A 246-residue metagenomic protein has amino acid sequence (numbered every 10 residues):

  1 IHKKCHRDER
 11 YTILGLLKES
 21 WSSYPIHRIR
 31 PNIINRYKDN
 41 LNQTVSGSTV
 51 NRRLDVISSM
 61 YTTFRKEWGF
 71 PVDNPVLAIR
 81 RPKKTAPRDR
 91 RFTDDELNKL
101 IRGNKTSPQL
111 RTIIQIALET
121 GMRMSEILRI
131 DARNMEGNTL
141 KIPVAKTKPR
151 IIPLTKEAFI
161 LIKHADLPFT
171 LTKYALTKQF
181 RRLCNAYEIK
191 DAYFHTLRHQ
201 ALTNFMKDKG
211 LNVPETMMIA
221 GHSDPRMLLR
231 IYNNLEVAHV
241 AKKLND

Functional and structural regions predicted by a protein language model:
I1-T63, E67-W68, A86, P108 (+2 more regions): N-terminal core-binding DNA-recognition domain of tyrosine site-specific recombinases/integrases
P31, R81, D94, R102 (+4 more regions): Phosphate-coordinating loops and pocket residues in cytosolic domains that bind phosphorylated ligands
V45, R111, M122, G210-L211: Residue-level signal for the short linker/turn that defines the boundary of a DNA-recognition helix
N51, K66, F70-D73, L77-M124 (+1 more regions): Basic, Lys/Arg- and aromatic-enriched nucleic-acid-binding interface segment
K66, Q115, E119, E126 (+3 more regions): C-terminal catalytic core of tyrosine-transesterase DNA break-rejoin enzymes
A78, D94, K99, T120 (+2 more regions): Conserved tyrosine-mediated DNA breakage-rejoining catalytic core shared by Y-recombinases
K99, P153-H164, M218, R230-D246: DNA/chromatin major-groove-contacting recognition/catalytic segments
T155-K190, H195: Active-site/catalytic core of tyrosine-dependent DNA strand-transfer enzymes
